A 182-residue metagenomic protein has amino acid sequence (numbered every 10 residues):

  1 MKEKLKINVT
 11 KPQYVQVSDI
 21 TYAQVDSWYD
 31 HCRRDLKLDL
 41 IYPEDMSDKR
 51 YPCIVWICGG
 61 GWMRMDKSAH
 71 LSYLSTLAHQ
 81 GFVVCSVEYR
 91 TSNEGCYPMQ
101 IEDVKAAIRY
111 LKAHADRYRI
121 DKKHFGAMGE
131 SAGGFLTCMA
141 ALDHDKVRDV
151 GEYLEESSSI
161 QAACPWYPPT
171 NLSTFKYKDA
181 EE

Functional and structural regions predicted by a protein language model:
M1-E182: Alpha/beta-hydrolase superfamily serine-hydrolase fold, recognizing
